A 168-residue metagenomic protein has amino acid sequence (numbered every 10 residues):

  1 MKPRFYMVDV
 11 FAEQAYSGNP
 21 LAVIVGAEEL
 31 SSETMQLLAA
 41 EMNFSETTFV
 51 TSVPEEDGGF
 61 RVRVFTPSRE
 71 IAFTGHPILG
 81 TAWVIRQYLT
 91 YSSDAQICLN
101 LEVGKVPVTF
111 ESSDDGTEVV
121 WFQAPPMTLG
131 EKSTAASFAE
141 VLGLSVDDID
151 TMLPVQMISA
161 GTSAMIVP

Functional and structural regions predicted by a protein language model:
M1-F73, L79-P168: Active-site proximal loop and beta-alpha junction motif in alpha/beta enzyme cores
